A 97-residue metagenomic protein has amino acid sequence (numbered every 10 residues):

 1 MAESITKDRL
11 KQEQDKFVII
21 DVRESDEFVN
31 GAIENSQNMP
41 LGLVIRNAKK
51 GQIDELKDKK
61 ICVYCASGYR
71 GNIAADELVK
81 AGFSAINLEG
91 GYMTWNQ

Functional and structural regions predicted by a protein language model:
M1-N30: Flexible, polar/low-complexity N-terminal or interdomain linker segments that lie immediately upstream of folded
S4, I19, S36-N38, A85-N87: Conserved beta-strand scaffold positions in the cores of enzyme catalytic domains, especially in NTP/NDP-utilizing
D21-R23, N47, C65-A66, R70: Short, cationic motifs built from Arg/Lys/His that form the positively charged side of catalytic pockets
V22-E24, L41, G90: Active-site loop/turn elements of alpha/beta-hydrolase fold enzymes, especially the short glycine-/histidine-rich
E27-V29, R46, M93-N96: Conserved protein kinase catalytic core
F28-E34, L78-K80: Short loop/helix-cap segments at secondary-structure boundaries that form the rim of catalytic
N35-C62: Helix-loop module immediately N-terminal to the HCX5R catalytic loop in PTP-like cysteine phosphatase domains
I53-N96: Catalytic cysteine-centered active loop of the rhodanese-like fold, especially the PTP/DSP P-loop
